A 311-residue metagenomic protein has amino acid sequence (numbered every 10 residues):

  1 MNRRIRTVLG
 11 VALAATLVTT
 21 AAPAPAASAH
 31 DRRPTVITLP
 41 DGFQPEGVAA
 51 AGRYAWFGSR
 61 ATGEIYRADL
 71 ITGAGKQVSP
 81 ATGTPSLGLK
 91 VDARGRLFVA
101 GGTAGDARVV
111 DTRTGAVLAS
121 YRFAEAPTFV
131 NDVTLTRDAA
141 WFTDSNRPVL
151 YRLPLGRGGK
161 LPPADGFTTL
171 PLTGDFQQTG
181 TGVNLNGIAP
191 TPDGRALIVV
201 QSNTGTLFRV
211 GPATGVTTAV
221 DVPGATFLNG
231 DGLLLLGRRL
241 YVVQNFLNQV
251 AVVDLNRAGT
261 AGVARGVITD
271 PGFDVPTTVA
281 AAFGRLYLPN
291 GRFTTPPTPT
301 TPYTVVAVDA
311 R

Functional and structural regions predicted by a protein language model:
M1-A29: Secretory targeting and sorting signals
R32-L39, G73-P80, A116-F123, T168-G180 (+2 more regions): A short beta-strand motif characteristic of beta-propeller blades
P40-Y54, A81-L97, A124-W141, G174-A196 (+2 more regions): Beta-rich, blade/repeat-based domains predominating in secreted/periplasmic proteins but also intracellular
W56-T62, D92, L97-A104, W141-N146 (+4 more regions): Conserved beta-strand positions in repeat-built beta-propeller and related beta-rich domains
D69-G73, D111-A116, P154-G159, G211-G215 (+2 more regions): Short loop/turn segments that connect beta-strands within beta-propeller blades
G73-V109, V117-A124: Blade-loop segments of beta-propeller domains
G105-T143, R147-V149, P171-T173: Asp-box/WD-like beta-propeller blade repeats and closely related beta-sheet repeat scaffolds
T278-R311: Blade-level signature of beta-propeller repeat domains, shared across WD40, Kelch, NHL, RCC1 and BNR/Asp-box propellers
